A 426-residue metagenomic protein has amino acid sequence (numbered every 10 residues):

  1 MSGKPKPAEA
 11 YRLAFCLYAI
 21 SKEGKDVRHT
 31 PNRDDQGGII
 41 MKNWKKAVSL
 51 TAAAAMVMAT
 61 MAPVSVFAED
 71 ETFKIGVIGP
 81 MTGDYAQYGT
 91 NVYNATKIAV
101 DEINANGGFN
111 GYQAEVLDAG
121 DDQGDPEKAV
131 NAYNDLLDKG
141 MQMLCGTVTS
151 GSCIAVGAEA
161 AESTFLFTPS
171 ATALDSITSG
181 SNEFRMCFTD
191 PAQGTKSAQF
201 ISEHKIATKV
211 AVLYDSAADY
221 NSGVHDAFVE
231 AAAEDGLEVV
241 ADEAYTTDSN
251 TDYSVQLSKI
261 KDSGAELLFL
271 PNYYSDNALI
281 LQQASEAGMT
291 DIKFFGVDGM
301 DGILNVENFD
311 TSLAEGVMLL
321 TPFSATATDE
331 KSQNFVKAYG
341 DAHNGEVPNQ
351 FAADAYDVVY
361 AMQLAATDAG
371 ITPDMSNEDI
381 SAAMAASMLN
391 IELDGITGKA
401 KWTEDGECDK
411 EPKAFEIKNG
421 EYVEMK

Functional and structural regions predicted by a protein language model:
T72, Q87-N94, N106-S176, M186 (+3 more regions): Beta-alpha junction/loop-to-helix N-cap segments that form part of ligand/metal-binding clefts
G76-K97, A119-P126, V148-T149, L213-S222 (+3 more regions): Extracytoplasmic "Venus flytrap"
V77, L136-V148, F167-P169, A211-Y214 (+4 more regions): Periplasmic-binding protein-like
A129, M186-K209, S222-V224, N250-S254 (+4 more regions): Hydrophobic alpha-helical segments within soluble ligand-binding/sensing domains
E159-S163, A227-L320: Extracellular/periplasmic bilobed ligand-binding domains
E183-A244, L267: An alpha-beta-alpha
L281-A355, E416, Y422-E424: Extracellular/periplasmic periplasmic-binding protein-like sensory domains
D341-A352, Q363-E421: Segments of small-molecule ligand-sensing domains
